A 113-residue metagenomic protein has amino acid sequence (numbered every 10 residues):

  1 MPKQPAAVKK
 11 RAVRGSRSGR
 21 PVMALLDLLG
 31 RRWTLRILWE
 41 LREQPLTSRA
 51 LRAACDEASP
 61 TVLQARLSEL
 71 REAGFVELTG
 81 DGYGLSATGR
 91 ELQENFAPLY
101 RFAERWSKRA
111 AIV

Functional and structural regions predicted by a protein language model:
P2-K9, S16-P21, W39, Q93-V113: Amphipathic alpha-helical dimerization/coiled-coil segments that flank or bridge DNA-binding/regulatory modules
G15-V62, A73-F75, Y83-R90: N-terminal helix-turn-helix DNA-binding core of bacterial DNA-binding proteins
T61-Q64, R109: Short alpha-helical linear motifs
L67-S68: Short, hydrophobic-biased segments on the C-terminal half of alpha helices that form "recognition helices"
L78: Short beta-strand "wing" residues that participate in macromolecule-binding interfaces
